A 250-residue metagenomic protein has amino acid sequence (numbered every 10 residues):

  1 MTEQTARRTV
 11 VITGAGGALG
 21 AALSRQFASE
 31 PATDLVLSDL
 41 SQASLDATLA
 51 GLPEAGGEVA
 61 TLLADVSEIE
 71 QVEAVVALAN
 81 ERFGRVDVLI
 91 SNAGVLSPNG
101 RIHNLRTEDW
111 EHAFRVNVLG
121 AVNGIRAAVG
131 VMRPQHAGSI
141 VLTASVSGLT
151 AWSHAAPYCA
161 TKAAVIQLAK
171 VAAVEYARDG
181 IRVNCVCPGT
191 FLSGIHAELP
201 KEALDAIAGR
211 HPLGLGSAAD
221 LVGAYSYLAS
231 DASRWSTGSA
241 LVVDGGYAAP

Functional and structural regions predicted by a protein language model:
G84, A177, R182, S236-G238: Short, small/polar-rich loop/turn modules that mediate ligand/substrate recognition or access, typified
L96-N99, T150, L213, S226 (+1 more regions): Short C-terminal tail/terminal secondary-structure segment of NAD(P)H-dependent dehydrogenase/reductase domains
G100-I102, D109-E111, H196, I207: Substrate-binding pocket helix/loop in short-chain dehydrogenase/reductase
I125, T161, A169: Active-site helix of classical SDR
G130, V174-E175: Alpha-helical segment proximal to the catalytic Tyr-Lys
S145: Residue(s) in the substrate-gating loop at a strand-loop-helix junction that position the organic substrate next
R210-L221: A conserved structural motif in NAD(P)-dependent oxidoreductases
